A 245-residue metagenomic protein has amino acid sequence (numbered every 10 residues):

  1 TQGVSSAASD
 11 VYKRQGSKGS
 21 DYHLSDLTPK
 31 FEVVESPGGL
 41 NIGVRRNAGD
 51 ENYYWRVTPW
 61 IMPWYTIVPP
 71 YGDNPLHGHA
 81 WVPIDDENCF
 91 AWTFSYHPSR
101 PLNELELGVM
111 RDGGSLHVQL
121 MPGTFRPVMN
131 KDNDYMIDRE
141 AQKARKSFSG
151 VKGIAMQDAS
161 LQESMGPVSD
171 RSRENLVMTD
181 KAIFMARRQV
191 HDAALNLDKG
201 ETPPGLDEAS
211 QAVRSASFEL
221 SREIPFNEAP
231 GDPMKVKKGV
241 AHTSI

Functional and structural regions predicted by a protein language model:
T1-A8, Y12: Single conserved hydrophobic/aromatic residue that forms the stacking wall/gate of nucleotide- or nucleobase-binding
D10, G39-L40, E87-F90: A generic structural micro-environment signature that highlights single residues at secondary-structure boundaries
K13-T58: Polyanion-binding catalytic cores of nucleic-acid enzymes and NTP/SAM-utilizing transferases
V44-I245: Peripheral, non-cofactor segments flanking catalytic/redox cores
